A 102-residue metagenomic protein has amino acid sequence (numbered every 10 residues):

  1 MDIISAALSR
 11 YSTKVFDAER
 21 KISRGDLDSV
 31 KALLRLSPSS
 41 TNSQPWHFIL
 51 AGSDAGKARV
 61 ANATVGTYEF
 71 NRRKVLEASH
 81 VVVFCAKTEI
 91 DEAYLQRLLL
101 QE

Functional and structural regions predicted by a protein language model:
M1-E102: Acidic, surface-exposed loops and disordered segments
